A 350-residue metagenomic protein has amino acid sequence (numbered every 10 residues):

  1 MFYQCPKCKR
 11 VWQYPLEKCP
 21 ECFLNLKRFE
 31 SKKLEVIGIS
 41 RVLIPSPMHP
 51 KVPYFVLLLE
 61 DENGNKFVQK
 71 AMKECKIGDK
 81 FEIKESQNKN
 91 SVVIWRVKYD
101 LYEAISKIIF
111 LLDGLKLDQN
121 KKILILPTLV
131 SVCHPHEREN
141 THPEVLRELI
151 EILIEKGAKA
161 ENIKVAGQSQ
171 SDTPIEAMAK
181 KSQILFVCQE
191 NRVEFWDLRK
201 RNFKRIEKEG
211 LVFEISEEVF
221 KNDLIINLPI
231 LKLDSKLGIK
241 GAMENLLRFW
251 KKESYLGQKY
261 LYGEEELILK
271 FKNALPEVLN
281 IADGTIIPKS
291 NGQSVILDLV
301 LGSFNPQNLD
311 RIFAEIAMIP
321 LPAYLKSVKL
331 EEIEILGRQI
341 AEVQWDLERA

Functional and structural regions predicted by a protein language model:
M1-K32: Cys/His-rich short segments
L34, K76-K80: Loop/turn positions that initiate beta-strands
I37, S86-A350: N-terminal and secondary-structure boundary signal
G38-P45: Short, conserved beta-turn/loop elements at beta-strand boundaries and strand-helix junctions
P45-L58: Short aromatic-glycine-enriched beta-strand elements
G64-E74: Beta-strand/loop nucleic-acid-binding surfaces
D79-Q87: Flexible glycine-rich surface loops and low-complexity tracts that mediate binding to linear polymers
